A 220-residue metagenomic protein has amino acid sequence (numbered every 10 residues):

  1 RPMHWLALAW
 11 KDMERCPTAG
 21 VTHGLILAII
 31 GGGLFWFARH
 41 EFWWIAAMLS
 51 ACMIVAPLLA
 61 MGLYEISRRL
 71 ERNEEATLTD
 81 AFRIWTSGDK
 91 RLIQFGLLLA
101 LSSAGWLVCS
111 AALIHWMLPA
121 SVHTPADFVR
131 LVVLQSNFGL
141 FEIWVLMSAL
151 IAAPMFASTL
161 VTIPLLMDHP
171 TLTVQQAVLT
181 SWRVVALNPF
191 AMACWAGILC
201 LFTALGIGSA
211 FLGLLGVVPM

Functional and structural regions predicted by a protein language model:
R1-M220: Hydrophobic alpha-helical membrane segments
